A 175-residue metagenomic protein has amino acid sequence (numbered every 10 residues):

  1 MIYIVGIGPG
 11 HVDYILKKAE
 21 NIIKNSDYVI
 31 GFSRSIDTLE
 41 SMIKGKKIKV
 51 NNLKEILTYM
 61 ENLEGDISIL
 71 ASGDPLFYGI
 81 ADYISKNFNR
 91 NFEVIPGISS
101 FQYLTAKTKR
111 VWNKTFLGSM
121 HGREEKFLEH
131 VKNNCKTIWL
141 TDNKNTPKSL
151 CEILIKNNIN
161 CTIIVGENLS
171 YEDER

Functional and structural regions predicted by a protein language model:
M1-I98, Q102-Y103, E125-K126: Class I S-adenosyl-L-methionine
I2-I4, K17-K18, I67, N133-R175: A contiguous loop/helix-start segment that scaffolds small-molecule binding in enzyme catalytic cores
K24, E61, A106, K132-N133 (+1 more regions): Alpha-helix boundary recognition
T38, M120, L169: Positions that flank functional sites
E40, K126-L128, K148, E174: Generic domain-boundary/flexible-linker signal
K46-L53, N91-P96, W112-S119, N158-V165: Short hydrophobic/aromatic-enriched beta-strand-loop microsegments
D82, K86, A106, E152 (+1 more regions): Short, well-ordered alpha-helices that flank and scaffold nucleotide-derived cofactor binding pockets
S100-N133, D142: Short, glycine-/small-residue-rich phosphate/pyrophosphate-handling segment
